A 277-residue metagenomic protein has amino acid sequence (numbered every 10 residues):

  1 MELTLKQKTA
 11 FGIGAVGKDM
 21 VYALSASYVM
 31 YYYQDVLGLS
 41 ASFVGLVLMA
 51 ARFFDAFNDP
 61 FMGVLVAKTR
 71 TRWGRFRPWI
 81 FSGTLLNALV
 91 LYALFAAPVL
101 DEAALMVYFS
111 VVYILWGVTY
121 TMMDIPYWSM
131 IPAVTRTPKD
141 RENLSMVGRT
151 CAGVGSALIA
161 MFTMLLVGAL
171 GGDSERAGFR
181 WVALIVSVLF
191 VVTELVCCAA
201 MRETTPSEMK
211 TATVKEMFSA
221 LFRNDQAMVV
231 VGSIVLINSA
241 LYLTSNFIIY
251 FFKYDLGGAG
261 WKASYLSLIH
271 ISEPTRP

Functional and structural regions predicted by a protein language model:
E2-L268, S272: Membrane-embedded alpha-helical bundles of multi-pass transporters/translocases, especially carrier/permease families
E273-P277: Short "domain-exit" segments at the C-terminal end of structured domains
